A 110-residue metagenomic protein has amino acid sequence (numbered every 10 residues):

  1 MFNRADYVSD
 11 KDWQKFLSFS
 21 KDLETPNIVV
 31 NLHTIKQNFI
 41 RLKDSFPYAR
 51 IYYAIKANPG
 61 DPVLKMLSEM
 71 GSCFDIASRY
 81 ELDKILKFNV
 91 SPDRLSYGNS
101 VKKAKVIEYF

Functional and structural regions predicted by a protein language model:
M1-Y109: A charged N-terminal "starter" segment
